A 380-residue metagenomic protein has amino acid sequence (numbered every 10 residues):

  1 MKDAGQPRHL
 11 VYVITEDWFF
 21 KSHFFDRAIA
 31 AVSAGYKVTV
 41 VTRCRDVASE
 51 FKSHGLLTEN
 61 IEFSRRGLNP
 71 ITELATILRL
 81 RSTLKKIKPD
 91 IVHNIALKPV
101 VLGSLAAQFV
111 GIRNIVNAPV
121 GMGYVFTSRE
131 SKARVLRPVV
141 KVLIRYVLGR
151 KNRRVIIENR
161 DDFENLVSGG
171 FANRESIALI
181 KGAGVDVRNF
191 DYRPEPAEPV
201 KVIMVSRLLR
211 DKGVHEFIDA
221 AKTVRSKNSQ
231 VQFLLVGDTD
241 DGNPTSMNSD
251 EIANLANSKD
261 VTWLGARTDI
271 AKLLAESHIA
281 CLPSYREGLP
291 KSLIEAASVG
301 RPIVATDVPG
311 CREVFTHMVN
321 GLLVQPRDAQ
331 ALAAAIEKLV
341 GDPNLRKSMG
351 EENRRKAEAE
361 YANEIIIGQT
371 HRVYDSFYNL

Functional and structural regions predicted by a protein language model:
K21-S22, D26, V200, M204-T223 (+1 more regions): A conserved mid-protein helix/loop that constitutes part of the nucleotide-sugar donor-binding site
I29-A34, L78-R81, L136-R154: Membrane-proximal helix-turn-helix segments that form the acceptor-binding/catalytic region of lipid-linked
T42-D46, V205, Q232-M247, W263: Glycosyltransferase donor-sugar binding loop
E59-N60, K141-Y192, K201: Donor nucleotide-sugar binding/catalytic pocket of nucleotide-sugar-dependent glycosyltransferases
A266, Y285: Aromatic "clamp/platform" in nucleotide-sugar-dependent glycosyltransferases that forms part of the donor/acceptor
P302-A305, F315: Short hydrophobic beta-strand element within catalytic cores of glycosyltransferases and related nucleotide-activated
T316-M318, L322-A329, K338-N344: Conserved acidic donor-binding segment of nucleotide-sugar-dependent glycosyltransferases
A331, K338, L345-E360, I366-R372: A short, well-ordered alpha-helix in the C-terminal region of glycosyltransferases
